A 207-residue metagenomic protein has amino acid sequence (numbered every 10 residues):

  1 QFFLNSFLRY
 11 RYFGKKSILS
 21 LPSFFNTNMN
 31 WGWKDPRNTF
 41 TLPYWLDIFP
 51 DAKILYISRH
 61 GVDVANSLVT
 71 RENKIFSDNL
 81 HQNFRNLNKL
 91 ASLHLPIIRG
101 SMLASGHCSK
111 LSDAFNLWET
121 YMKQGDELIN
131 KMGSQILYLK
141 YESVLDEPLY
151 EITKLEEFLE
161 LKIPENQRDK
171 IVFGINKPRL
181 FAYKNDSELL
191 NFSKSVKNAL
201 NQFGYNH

Functional and structural regions predicted by a protein language model:
Q1-W33, H81-S105, Q202: PAPS-dependent sulfation machinery
N30, A52, I136: Short, conserved active-site loop motifs that form the nucleotide-linked donor/cofactor pocket
K34-D35, W45-T70: Conserved phosphate-donor/acceptor-positioning beta-strand/loop module used by diverse small-molecule
D35-P36, E142: Structural motif
F40: Acidic/His-rich structured neighborhood in mature extracellular/periplasmic domains
D51-R59, F76-L80, P164: Short hydrophobic/aromatic-enriched beta-strand-loop microsegments
V69, D78, A91-H207: PAPS-dependent sulfotransferases, especially Golgi type II membrane carbohydrate sulfotransferases
T70-N86: Internal, charge-rich low-complexity segments
